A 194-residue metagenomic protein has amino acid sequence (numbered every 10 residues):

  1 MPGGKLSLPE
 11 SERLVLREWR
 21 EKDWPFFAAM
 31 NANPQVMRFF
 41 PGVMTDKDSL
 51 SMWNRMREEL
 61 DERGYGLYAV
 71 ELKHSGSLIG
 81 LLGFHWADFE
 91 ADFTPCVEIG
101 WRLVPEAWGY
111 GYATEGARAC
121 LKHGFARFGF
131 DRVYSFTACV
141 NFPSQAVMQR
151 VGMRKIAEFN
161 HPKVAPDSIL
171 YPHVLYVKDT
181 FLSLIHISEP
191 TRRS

Functional and structural regions predicted by a protein language model:
M1-P25, A29-R38, A69-L184, S188: Acyl-donor (CoA/ACP) binding surface of acyl/acetyltransferases
Q35-M56, G66-Y68: Conserved GNAT-fold acetyl-CoA-binding loop/helix
E59-R63: Short loop/turn motifs at secondary-structure junctions and domain boundaries
E189-S194: Short "domain-exit" segments at the C-terminal end of structured domains
